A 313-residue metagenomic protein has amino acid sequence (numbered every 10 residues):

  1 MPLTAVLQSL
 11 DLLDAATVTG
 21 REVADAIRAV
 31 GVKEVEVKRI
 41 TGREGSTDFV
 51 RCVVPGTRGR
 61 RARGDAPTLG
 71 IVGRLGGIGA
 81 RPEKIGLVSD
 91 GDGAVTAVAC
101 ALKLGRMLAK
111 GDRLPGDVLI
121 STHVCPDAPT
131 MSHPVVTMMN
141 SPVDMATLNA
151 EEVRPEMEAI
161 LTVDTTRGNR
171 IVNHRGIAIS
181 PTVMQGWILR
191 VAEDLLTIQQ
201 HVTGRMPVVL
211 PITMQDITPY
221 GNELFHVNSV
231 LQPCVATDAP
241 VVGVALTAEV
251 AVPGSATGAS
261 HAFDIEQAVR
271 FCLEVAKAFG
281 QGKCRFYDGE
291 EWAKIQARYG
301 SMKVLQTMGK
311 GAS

Functional and structural regions predicted by a protein language model:
T4-R81: Soluble metallo-hydrolase cores and metallopeptidase-like ectodomains found primarily in the secretory/periplasmic
V18-E22, E44-T47, A66, D92-V95 (+5 more regions): Conserved active-site and cofactor/substrate-binding residues in soluble primary-metabolism enzymes
R28, V135-V183: C-terminal domain-closing interface element
R43-G45, T57-D65, V88-D90, K110-L114 (+2 more regions): Solvent-exposed alpha-helices and their adjacent loops that cap or buttress functional pockets in soluble metabolic
I71, R81-T122: Alpha-helical metal-binding/catalytic segments enriched in His/Glu/Asp
E83, P129-V136, I171-R175, A256: Short acidic, glycine/serine/threonine-rich loops at helix termini
P115-T147: A structural-propensity feature for long, helix-poor, extended segments
T166-G311: Active-site-adjacent substrate-binding region of metalloamidase/peptidase-like peptide-processing proteins
